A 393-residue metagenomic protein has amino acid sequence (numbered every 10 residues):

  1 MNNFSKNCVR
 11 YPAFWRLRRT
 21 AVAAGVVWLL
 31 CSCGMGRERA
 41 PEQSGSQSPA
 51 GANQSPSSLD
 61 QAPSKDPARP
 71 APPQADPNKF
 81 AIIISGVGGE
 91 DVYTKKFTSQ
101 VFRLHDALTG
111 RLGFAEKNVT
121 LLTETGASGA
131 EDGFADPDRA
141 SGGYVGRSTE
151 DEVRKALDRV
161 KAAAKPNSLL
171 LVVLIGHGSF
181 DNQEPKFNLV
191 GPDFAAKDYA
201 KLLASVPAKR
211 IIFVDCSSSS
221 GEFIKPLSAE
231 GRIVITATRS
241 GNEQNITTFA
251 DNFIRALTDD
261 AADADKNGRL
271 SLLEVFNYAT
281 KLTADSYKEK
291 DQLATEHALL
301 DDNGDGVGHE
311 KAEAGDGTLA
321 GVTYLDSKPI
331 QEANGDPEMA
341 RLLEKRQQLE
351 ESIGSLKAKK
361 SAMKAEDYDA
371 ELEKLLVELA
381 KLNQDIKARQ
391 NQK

Functional and structural regions predicted by a protein language model:
F4-V22: Bacterial N-terminal signal peptides that target proteins for export
T20-S32: Bacterial N-terminal signal peptides
C33-S168, P185-K186, I212, T318-E332 (+2 more regions): Boundary/activation segment at the start of structured domains
P56-R69, L170-L171, G178-L257: Cysteine protease catalytic core and zymogen-processing segment of caspase-like enzymes
F102, I211-D305: Active-site-proximal C-terminal subdomain of hydrolase catalytic domains
I330-E350, A358: Short, charge/polar-rich alpha-helical segments
E350, A362-A365: Basic, amphipathic N-terminal segments
A365-L376: Short, charged, amphipathic alpha-helical segments
